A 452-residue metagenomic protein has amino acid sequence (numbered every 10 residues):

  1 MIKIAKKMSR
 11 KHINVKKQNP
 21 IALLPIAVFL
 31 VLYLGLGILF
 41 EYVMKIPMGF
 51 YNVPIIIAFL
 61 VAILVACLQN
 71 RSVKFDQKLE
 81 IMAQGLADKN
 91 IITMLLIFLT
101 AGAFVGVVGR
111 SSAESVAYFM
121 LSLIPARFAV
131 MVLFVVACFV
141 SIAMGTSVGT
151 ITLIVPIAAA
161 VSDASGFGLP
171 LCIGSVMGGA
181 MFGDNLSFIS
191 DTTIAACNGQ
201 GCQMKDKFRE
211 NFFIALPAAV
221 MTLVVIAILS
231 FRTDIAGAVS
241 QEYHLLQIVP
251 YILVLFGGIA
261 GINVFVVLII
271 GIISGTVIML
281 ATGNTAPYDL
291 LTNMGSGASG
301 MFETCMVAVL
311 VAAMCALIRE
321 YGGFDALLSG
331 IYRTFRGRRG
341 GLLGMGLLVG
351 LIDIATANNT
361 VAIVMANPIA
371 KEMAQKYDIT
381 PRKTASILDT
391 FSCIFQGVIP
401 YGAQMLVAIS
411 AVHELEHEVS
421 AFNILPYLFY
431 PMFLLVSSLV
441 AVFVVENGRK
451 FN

Functional and structural regions predicted by a protein language model:
I2-K6, R10, G178-M181, N185-Q241 (+3 more regions): Juxtamembrane and boundary regions of transmembrane helices in multi-pass small-molecule transporters and channels
N14-Q18, Y42-I56, Q84-K89, M120-P125 (+4 more regions): Interfacial loop-to-helix junctions that mark the boundaries of transmembrane helices in multi-pass membrane
P20-L34, G49-R71, I92-T100, M131 (+5 more regions): Hydrophobic mid-bilayer segments of alpha-helices in multi-pass membrane transport proteins, especially secondary
N52-L60, L64-Q69, K78-S112, R127 (+4 more regions): Core transmembrane alpha-helical segments of multi-pass membrane transporters/permeases
R71-K74, A87-K89, G166-P170, A195-F208 (+5 more regions): Juxtamembrane helix-boundary/capping and inter-helix hinge elements in multi-pass membrane proteins
D88-M94, Y118-V136, S162-C172, Q241-V249 (+3 more regions): Membrane-interfacial loop-to-helix junctions in multi-pass transporters
M94-V105, P125-I157, Y332-E372, K376-Y377 (+1 more regions): Hydrophobic alpha-helical transmembrane segments of multi-pass integral membrane proteins, predominantly secondary
I97, R127-V140, G166-G183, G340-D353 (+3 more regions): Alpha-helical transmembrane segments of multi-pass membrane proteins
